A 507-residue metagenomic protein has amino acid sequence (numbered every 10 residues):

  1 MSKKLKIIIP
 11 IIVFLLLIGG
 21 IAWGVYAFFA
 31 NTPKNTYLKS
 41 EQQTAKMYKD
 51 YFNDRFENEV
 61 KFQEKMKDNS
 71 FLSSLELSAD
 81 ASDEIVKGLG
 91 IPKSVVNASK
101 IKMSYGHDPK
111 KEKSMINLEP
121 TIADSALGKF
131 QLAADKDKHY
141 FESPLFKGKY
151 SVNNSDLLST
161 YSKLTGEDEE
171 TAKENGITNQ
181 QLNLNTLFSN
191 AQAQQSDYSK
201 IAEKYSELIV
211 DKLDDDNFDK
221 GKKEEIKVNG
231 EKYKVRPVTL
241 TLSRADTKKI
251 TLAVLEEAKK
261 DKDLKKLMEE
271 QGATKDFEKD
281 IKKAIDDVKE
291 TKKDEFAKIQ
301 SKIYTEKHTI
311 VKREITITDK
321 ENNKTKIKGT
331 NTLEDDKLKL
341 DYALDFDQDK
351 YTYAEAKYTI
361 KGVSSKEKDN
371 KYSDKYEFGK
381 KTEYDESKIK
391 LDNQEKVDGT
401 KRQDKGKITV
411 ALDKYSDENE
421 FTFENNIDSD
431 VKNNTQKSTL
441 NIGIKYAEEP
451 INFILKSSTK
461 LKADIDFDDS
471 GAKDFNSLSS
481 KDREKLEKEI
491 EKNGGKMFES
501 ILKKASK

Functional and structural regions predicted by a protein language model:
K3-P10, I18-K507: Subset-of-secretome marker
